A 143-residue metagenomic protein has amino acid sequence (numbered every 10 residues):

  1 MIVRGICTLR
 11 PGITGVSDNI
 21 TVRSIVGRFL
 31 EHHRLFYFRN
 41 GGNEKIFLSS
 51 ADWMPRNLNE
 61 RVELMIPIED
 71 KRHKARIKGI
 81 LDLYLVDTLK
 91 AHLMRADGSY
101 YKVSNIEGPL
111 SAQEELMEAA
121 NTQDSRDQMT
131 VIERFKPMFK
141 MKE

Functional and structural regions predicted by a protein language model:
M1-E143: PLD/PLD-like phosphodiesterase catalytic module centered on the HKD motif
